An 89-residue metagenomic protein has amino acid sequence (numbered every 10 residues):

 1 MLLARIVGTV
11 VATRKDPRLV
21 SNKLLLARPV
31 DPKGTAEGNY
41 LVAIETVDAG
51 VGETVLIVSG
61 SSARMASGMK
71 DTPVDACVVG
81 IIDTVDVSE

Functional and structural regions predicted by a protein language model:
M1-E37: N-terminal first-folded block
T9, T13, T46, I81-T84: Residue-level recognition of beta-strand microenvironments
R14-P17, I44-T46, A66-M69: A generic local secondary-structure boundary/capping motif
V30, I44-T46, G60, I82: A structural micro-motif recognizing beta-strand termini and the immediately following turn/loop segments
N39-A43: Short alpha-helix capping/helix-loop boundary micro-motifs
L56-E89: C-terminal structural segments of small proteins and small subunits
